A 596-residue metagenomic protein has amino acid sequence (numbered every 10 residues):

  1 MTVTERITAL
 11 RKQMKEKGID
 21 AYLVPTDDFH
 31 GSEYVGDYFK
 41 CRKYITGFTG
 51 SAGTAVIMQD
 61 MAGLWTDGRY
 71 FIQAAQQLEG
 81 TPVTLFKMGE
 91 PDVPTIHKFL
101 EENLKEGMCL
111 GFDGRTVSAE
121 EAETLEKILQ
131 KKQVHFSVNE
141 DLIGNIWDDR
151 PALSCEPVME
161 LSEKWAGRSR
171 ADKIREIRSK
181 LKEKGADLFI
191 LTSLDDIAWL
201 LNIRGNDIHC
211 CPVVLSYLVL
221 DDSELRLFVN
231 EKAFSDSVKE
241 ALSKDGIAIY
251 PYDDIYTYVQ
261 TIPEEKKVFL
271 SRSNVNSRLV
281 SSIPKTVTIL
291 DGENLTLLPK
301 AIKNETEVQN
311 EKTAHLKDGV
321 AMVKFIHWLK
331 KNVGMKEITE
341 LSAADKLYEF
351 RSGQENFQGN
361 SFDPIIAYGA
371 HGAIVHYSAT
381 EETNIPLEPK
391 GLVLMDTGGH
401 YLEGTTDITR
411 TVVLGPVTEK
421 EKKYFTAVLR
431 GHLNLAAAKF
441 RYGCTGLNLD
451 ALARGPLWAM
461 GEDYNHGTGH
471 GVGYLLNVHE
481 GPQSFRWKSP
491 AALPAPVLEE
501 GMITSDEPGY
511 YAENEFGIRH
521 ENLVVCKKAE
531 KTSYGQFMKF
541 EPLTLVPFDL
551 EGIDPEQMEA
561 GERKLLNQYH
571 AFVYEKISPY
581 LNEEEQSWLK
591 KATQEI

Functional and structural regions predicted by a protein language model:
M1-I596: Active-site neighborhoods and metal-handling regions in enzymes and metal-associated proteins
